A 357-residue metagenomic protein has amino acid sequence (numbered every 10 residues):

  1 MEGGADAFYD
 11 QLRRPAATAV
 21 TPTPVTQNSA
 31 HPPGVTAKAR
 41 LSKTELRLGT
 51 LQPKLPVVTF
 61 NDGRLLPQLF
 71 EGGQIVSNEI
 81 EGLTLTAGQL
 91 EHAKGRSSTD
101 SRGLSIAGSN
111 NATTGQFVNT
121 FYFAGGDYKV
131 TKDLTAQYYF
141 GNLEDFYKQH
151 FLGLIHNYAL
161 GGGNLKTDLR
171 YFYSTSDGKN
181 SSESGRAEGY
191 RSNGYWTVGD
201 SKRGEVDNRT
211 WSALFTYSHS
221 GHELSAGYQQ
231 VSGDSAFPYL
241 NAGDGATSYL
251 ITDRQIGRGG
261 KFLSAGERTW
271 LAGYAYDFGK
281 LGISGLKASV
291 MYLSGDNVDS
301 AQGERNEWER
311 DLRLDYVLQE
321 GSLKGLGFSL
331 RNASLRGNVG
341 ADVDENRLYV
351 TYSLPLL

Functional and structural regions predicted by a protein language model:
M1-R102, G126-L134, S225-D234: Outer membrane beta-barrel
F8, T86-F121, G162-G245, L330-L348: Outer-membrane beta-barrel translocator/channel fold
K38-L41, S77-E79, Q89, D127-V130 (+6 more regions): Residue-level signature of outer-membrane beta-barrel architecture
K43-R47, G82-T86, K94, K132-Q137 (+6 more regions): Repeated loop/turn-to-beta-strand initiation elements of outer-membrane beta-barrel proteins
L46-N61, L85-E91, A124, L134-E144 (+4 more regions): Transmembrane beta-strand segments that form the barrel wall of outer-membrane beta-barrel proteins
F60-P67, A93-R96, Q116-V118, F140-F151 (+4 more regions): Solvent-exposed loop/turn segments connecting transmembrane beta-strands in outer-membrane beta-barrel proteins
H222-G303, E309-L312: C-terminal structural cap/anchor segments
A272, L312-Y316, D342-L357: Outer-membrane beta-barrel "beta-signal"
